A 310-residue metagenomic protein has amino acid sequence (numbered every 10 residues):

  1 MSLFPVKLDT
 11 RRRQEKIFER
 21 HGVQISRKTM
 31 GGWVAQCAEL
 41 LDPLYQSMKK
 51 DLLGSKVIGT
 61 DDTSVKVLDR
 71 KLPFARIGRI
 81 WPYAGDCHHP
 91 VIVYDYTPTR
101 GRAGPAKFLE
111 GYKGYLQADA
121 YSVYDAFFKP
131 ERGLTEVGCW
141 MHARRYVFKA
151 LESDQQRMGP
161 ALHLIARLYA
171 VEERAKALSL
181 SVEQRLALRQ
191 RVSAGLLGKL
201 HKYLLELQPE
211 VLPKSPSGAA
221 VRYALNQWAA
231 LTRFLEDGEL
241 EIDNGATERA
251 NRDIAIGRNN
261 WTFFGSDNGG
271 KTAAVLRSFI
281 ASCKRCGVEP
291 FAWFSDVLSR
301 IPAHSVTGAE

Functional and structural regions predicted by a protein language model:
M1-E310: Catalytic center-proximal scaffold of phosphoryl-transfer enzymes
